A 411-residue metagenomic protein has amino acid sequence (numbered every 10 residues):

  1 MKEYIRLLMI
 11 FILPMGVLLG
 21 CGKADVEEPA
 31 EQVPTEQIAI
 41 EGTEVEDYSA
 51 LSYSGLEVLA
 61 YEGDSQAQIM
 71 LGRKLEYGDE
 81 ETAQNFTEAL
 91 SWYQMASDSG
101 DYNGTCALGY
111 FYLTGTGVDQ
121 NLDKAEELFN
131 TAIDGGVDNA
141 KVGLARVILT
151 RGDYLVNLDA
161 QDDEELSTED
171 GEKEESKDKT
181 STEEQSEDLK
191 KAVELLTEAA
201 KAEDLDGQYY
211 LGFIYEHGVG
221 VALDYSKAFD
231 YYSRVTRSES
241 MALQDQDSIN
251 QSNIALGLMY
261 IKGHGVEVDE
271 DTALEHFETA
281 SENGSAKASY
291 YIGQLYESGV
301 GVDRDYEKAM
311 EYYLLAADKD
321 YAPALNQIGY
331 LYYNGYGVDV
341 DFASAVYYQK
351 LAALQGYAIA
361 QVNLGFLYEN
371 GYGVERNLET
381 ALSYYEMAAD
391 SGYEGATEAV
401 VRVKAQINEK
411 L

Functional and structural regions predicted by a protein language model:
L19-G20: C-terminal motif of bacterial Sec signal peptides marking the signal peptidase cleavage site
Y61-D64, G78-D79, S99-D101, T114-T116 (+14 more regions): Short helix-capping/linker turns of helical repeat alpha-solenoids
M70-Y77, A107-T114, R146-L155, G212-H217 (+6 more regions): Hydrophobic face of amphipathic alpha-helices that form TPR/SEL1-like repeat modules and related alpha-solenoid
Y232-T236, R376-Y393: TPR/TPR-like (Sel1-like) alpha-helical repeat modules
M387-L411: Terminal, low-structured helical/coil segments at or just beyond the last alpha-helical repeat
